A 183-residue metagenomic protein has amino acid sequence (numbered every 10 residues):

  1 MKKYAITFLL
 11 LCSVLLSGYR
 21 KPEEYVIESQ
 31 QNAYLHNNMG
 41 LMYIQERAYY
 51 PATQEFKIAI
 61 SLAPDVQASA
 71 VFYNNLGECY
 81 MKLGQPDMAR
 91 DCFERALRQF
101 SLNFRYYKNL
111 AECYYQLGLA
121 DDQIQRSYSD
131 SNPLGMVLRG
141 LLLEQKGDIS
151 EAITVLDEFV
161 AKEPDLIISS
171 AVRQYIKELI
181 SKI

Functional and structural regions predicted by a protein language model:
Q30, P64-Q67, S101, D130 (+1 more regions): Short coil turns that delineate tetratricopeptide repeat
L35, S69-F72, Y106, G135 (+1 more regions): TPR alpha-solenoid repeat register
N38, N75, N109, L138 (+1 more regions): Canonical tetratricopeptide repeat
L41, E78, E112, L141 (+1 more regions): Residue-level recognition of tetratricopeptide repeat
Q45-E46, K82, Q116-L117, Q145 (+1 more regions): Register position in tetratricopeptide repeats
P133, V137-I183: Terminal, low-structured helical/coil segments at or just beyond the last alpha-helical repeat
